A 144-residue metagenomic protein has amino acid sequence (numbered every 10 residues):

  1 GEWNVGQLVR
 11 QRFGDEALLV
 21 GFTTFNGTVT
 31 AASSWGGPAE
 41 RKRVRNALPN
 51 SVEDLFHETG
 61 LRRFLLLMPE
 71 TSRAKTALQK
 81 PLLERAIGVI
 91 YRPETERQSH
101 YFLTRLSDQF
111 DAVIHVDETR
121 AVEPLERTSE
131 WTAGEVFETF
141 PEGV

Functional and structural regions predicted by a protein language model:
G1-V144: C-terminal regions of proteins
